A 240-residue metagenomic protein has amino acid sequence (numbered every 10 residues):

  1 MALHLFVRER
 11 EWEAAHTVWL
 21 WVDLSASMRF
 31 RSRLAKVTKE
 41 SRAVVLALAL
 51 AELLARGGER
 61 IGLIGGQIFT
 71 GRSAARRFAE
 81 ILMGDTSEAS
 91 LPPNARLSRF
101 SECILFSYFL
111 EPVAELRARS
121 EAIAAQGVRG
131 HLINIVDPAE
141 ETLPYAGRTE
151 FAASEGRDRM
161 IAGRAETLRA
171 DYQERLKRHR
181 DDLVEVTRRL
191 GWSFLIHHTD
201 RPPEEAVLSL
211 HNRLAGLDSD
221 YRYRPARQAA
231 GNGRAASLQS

Functional and structural regions predicted by a protein language model:
L3, V7-S240: Exposed, interaction-prone extracellular/peripheral surfaces
